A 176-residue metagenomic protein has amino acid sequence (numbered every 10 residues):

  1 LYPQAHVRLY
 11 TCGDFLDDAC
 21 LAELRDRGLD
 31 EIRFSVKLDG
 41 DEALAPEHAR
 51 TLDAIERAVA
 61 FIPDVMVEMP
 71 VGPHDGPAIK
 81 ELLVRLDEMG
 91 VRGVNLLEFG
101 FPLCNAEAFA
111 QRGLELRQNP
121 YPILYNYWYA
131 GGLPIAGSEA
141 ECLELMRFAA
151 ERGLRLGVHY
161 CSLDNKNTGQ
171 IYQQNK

Functional and structural regions predicted by a protein language model:
L1-L16, R27-T51, D64-P73, G93-F99: Core AdoMet radical
L16-L24, G76-L83: Short, acidic/polar
A19-C20, L44, A106, Q170: Short glycine-/acidic-enriched loop or helix-start segments at secondary-structure transitions that form or flank
E23-R27, R57: Catalytic-core regions built around general acid/base machinery
R50-G169: Conserved C-terminal portion of the radical SAM core fold that forms the substrate/S-adenosylmethionine-binding
